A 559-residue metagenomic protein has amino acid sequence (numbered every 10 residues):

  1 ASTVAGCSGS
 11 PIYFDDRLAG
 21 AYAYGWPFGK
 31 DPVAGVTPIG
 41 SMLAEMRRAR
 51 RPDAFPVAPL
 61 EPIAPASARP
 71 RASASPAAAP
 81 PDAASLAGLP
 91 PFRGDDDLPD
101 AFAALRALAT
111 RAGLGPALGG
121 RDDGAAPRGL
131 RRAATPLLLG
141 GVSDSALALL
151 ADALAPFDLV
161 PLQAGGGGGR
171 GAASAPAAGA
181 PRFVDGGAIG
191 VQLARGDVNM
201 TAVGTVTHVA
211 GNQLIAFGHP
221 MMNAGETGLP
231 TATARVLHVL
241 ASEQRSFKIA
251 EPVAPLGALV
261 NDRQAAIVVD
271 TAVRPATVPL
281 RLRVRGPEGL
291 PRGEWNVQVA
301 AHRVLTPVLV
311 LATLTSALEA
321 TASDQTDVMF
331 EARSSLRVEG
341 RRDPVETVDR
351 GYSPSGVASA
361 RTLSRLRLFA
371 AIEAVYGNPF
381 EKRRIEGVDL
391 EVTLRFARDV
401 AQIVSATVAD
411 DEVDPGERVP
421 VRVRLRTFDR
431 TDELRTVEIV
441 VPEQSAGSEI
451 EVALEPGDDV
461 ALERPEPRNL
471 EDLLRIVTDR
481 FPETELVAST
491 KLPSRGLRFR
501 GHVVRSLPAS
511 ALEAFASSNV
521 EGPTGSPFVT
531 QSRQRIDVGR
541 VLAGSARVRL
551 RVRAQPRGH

Functional and structural regions predicted by a protein language model:
A1-H559: Terminal presequence/propeptide segments associated with secretion/organelle targeting and zymogen/polyprotein
